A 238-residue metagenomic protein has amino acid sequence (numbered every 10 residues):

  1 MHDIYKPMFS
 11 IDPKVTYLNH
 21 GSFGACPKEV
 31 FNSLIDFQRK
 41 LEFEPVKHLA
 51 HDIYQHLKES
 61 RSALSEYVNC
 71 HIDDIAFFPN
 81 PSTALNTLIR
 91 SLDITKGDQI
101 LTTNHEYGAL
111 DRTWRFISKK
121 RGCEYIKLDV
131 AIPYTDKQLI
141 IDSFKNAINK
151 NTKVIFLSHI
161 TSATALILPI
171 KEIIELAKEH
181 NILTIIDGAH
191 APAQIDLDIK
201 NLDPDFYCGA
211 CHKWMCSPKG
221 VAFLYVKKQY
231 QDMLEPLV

Functional and structural regions predicted by a protein language model:
M1-V238: Pyridoxal 5′-phosphate
